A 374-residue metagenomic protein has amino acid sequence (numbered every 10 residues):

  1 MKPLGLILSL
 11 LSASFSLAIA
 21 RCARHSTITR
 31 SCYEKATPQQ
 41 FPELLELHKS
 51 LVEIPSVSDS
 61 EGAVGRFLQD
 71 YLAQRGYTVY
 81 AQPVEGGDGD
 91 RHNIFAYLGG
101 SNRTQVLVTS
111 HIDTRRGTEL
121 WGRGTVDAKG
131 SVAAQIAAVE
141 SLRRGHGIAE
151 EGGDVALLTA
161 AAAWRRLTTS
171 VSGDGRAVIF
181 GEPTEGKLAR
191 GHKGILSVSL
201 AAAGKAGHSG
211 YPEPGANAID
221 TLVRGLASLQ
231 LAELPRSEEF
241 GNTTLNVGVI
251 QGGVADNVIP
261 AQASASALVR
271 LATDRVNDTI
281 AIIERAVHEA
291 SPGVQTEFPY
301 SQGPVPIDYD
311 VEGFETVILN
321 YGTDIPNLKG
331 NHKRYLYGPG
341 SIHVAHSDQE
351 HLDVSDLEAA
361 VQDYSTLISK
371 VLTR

Functional and structural regions predicted by a protein language model:
K2-A18: Cleavable N-terminal signal peptides of Sec/SRP-targeted secreted and luminal proteins
K2-P3, I19-T125, R143-G152, L336: Acidic/His- and Gly-rich active-site-bordering loop/insert found across diverse amide/peptide-bond hydrolases
I19-C32, P38-Q39, P183, R190 (+1 more regions): Metal-dependent amide/peptide-bond hydrolase catalytic core, centered on the "pita-bread" metallohydrolase fold
D90-I94, L196-V198, A263: Short beta-strand micro-motifs in enzyme catalytic cores
R103, D113-G117, G175, R190-A201: Acidic-glycine-rich active-site phosphate/pyrophosphate-binding loop
T104-V106, A156, R176-I179, T244 (+1 more regions): Structural motif
T109-H111, L158-A160, I179-E182, A201-A203 (+1 more regions): Short beta-strand segments
G124, A128-S197, S237-E238: Acidic/histidine-rich catalytic neighborhood of metal-dependent amide-processing enzymes
